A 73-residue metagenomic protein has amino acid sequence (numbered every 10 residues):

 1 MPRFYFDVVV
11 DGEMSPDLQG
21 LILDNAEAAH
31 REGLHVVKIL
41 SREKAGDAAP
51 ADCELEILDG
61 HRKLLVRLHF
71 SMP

Functional and structural regions predicted by a protein language model:
M1, L23-A28, D59-R62: A short, structured loop/turn motif at beta-sheet edges
M1-P16: Short aromatic-glycine-(Arg/Gly/Cys) micro-motifs in beta-strand/loop hairpins
D11, H35-L40, A51-E54: Short C-terminal domain-edge/linker segments immediately following a structured domain
E13-S15, E32, G60: Short, functionally important structural connectors and interaction interfaces within domains
S15-D24: A short, exposed loop/beta-hairpin motif centered on an aromatic-Gly-Thr core
N25-S41, A45: A short, charged, amphipathic alpha-helix used as a generic interaction element across diverse proteins
E43-P73: C-terminal structural segments of small proteins and small subunits
